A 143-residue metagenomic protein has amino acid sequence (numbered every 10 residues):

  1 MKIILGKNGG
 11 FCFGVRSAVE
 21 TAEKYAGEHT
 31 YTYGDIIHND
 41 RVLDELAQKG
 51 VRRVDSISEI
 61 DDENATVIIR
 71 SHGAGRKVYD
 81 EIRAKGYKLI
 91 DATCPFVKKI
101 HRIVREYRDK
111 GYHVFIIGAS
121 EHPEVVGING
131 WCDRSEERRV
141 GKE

Functional and structural regions predicted by a protein language model:
M1-I4: Extreme N-terminal starter segment of soluble prokaryotic enzymes
K7-E20: Conserved phosphate/anionic-ligand binding catalytic regions in large, soluble enzymes, centered on
T30-I36, I116-G118: Short internal beta-strands
G34-V51: N-terminal beta-loop-helix "entrance" segment that forms/cooperates in small-molecule cofactor or anionic ligand
V54, E59, A65-I90, H101-I103: Phosphate-bearing ligand-interacting subdomains that bind or position ATP/ADP/UDP/GDP/NAD(P) or nucleotide-linked
R76-V78, K98-H101, H122-G127: Short, well-ordered, mixed-charge alpha-helical segments that flank or form enzyme active sites
R83-Y112, I116-S120: Ser/Thr/Gly-rich flexible loops in soluble cytosolic domains mediating phosphotransfer, phosphorylation
R138-E143: Conserved small/polar residues in nucleotide/adenosyl-binding loops
